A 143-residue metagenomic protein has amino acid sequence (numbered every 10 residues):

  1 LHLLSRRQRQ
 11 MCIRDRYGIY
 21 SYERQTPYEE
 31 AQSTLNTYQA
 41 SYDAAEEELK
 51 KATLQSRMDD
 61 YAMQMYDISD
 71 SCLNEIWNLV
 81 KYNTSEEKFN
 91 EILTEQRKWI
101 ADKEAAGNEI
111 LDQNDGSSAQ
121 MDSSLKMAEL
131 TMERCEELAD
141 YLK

Functional and structural regions predicted by a protein language model:
L1-D15: Single conserved hydrophobic/aromatic residue that forms the stacking wall/gate of nucleotide- or nucleobase-binding
Y17-K143: N-terminal alpha-helical modules
